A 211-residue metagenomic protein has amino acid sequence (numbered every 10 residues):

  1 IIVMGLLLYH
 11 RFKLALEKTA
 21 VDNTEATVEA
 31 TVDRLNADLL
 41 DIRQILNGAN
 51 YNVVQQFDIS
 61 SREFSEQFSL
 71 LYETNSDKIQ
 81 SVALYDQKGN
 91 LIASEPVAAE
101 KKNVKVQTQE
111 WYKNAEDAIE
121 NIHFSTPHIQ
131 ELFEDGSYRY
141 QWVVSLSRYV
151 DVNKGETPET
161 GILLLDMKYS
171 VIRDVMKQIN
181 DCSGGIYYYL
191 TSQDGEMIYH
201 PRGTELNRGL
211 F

Functional and structural regions predicted by a protein language model:
I1-I59: Juxtamembrane extracytoplasmic/periplasmic/luminal helical "stalk" adjacent to the first N-terminal
N36-E66, V82-A99: Extracellular/periplasmic ligand-binding regions of membrane signal-transduction receptors
N52, K78, A93-M167: Extracytoplasmic/periplasmic ligand-binding sensor regions of membrane-associated signaling proteins
S65-T74, I162-E205: Solvent-exposed, extracytoplasmic
I79-L84, I186-Y189: Short, hydrophobic-rich beta-strand element in sensory/regulatory alpha-beta domains
K101-T108, V171-M176, G203-F211: A short, polar/charged loop-to-alpha-helix boundary motif
